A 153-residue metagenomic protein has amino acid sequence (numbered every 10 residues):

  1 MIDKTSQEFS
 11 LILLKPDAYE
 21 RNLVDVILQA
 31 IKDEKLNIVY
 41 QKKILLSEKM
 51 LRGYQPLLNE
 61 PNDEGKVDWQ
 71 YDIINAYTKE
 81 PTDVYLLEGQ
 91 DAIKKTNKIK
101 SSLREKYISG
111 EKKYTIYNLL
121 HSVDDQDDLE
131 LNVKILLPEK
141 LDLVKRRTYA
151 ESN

Functional and structural regions predicted by a protein language model:
M1-N153: Non-catalytic terminal and connector segments of soluble metabolic enzymes
